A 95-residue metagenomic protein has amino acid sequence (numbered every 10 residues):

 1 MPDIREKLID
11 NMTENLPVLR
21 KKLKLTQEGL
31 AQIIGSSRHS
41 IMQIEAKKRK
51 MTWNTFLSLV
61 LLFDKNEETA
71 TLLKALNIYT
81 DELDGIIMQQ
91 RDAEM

Functional and structural regions predicted by a protein language model:
M1-K22: A short, Lys/Arg-rich alpha-helix, primarily the initiator
L16, Q27, R38, W53-F56: Helix-turn-helix DNA-binding elements, focusing on the entry/boundary residues of the two helices that contact DNA
R20, A31, V60: The alpha-helix within a helix-turn-helix
K24-Q43: Short alpha-helical DNA-recognition segment
A46: Short, conserved catalytic or interaction motifs in soluble domains
N54-A75: DNA major-groove recognition helix of helix-turn-helix/homeodomain DNA-binding modules
T69-M95: Short, charged recognition helix plus adjacent turn of helix-turn-helix-like nucleic-acid-binding domains
